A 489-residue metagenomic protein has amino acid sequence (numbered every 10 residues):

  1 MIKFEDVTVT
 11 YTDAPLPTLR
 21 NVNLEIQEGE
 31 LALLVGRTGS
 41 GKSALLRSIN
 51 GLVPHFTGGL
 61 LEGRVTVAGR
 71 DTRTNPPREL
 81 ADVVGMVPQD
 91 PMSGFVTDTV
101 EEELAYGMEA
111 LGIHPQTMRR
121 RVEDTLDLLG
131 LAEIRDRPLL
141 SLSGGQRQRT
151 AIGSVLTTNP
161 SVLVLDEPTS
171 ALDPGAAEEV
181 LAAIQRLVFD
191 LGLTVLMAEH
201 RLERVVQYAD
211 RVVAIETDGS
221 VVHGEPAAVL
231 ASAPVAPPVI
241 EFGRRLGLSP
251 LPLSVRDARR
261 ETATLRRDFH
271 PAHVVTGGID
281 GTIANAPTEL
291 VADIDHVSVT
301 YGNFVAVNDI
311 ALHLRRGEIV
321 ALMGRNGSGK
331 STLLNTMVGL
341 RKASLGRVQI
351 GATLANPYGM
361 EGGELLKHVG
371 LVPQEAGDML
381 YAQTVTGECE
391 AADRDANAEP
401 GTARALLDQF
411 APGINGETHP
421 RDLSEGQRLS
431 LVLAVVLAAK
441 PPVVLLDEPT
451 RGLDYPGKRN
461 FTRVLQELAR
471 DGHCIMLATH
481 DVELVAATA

Functional and structural regions predicted by a protein language model:
N50, V338: Helix-to-loop junction immediately C-terminal to a conserved catalytic motif
R64-E79, R347-E364: ABC ATPase NBD Q-loop/coupling interface
Q116-I134, A292, A398-N415: Conserved ABC ATPase "signature" region
V155-L156, L437: ABC ATPase C-loop
L163-D166, V444-D447: Catalytic Walker B motif of ABC-type/P-loop ATPase nucleotide-binding domains
E199-H200, T479-H480: H-loop/switch region of ABC-family ATPase nucleotide-binding domains
I215-R244, S249: Conserved beta-strand-loop-alpha-helix hinge in the C-terminal portion of ABC ATPase nucleotide-binding domains
